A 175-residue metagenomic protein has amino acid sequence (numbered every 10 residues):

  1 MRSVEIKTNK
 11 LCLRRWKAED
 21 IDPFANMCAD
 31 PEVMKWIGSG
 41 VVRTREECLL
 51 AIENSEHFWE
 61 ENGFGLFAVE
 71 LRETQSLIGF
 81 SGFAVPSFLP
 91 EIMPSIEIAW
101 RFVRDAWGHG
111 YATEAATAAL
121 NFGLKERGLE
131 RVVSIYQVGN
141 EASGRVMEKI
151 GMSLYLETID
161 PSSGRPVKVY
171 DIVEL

Functional and structural regions predicted by a protein language model:
M1-W36, L66-L175: Acyl-donor (CoA/ACP) binding surface of acyl/acetyltransferases
E32-N54: Conserved GNAT-fold acetyl-CoA-binding loop/helix
E56-A68: A short helix-loop-beta-strand connector motif used in the catalytic cores of GNAT acetyltransferases and, in some
